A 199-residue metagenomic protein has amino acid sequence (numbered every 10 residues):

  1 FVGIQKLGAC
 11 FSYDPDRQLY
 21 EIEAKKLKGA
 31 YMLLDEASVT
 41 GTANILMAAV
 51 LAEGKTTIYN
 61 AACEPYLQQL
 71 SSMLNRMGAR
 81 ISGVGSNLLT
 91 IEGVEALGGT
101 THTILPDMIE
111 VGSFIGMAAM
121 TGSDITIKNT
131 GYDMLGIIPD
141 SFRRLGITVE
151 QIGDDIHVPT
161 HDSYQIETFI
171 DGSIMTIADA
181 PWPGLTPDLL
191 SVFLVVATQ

Functional and structural regions predicted by a protein language model:
F1-Q199: Structural preference for solvent-exposed beta-strand-turn elements and adjacent flexible terminal/loop segments within
